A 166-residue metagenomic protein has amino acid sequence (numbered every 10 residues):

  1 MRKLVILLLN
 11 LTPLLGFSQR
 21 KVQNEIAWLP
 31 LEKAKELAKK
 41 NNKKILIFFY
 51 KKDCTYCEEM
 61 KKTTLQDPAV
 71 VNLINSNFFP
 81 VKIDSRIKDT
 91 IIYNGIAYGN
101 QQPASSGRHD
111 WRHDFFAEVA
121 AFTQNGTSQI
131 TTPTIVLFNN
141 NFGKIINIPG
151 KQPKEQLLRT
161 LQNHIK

Functional and structural regions predicted by a protein language model:
M1-K21: Bacterial Sec-dependent N-terminal signal peptides
A27-I45, I74: A short beta-strand-turn-helix
P30-K33, Y56-E59, A69, W111-D114 (+2 more regions): Extracytoplasmic/secreted proteins, especially bacterial periplasmic and envelope-associated proteins
N41-T55: Short active-site neighborhood of thiol/selenol oxidoreductases, capturing the structured segment around
I45-F48, P80-I83, T134-L137, N147: Structural recognition of the beta-strand scaffold that forms the well-ordered cores of secreted hydrolase catalytic
K51-L65: Conserved redox-active cysteine motifs that mediate thiol-disulfide chemistry, especially di-cysteine Cys-X(1-2)-Cys
P68-V70, N75-T132, N139-N141, H164: Thioredoxin-like thiol-disulfide oxidoreductase module
T134, N139-K166: Thiol-/selenol-based redox modules, centered on thioredoxin-like and closely related oxidoreductase domains
